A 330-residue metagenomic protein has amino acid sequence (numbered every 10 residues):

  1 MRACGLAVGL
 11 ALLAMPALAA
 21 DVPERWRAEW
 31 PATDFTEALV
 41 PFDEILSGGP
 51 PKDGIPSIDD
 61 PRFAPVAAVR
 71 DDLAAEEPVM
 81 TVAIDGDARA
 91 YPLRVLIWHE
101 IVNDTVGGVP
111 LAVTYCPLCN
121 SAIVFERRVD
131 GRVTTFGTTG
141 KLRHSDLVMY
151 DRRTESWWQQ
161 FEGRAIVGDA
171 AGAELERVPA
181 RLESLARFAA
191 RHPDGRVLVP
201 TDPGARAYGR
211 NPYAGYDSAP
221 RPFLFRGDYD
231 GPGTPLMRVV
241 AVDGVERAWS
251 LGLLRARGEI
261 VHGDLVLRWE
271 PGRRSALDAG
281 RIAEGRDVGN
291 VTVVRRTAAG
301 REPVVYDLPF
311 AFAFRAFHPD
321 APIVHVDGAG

Functional and structural regions predicted by a protein language model:
M1-A3: Positively charged n-region of N-terminal signal peptides that target proteins for export
G5-M15: Bacterial N-terminal signal peptides
A19-G330: Mid-to-C-terminal functional-domain signal that highlights helix-capping/loop sites within ligand-binding modules
